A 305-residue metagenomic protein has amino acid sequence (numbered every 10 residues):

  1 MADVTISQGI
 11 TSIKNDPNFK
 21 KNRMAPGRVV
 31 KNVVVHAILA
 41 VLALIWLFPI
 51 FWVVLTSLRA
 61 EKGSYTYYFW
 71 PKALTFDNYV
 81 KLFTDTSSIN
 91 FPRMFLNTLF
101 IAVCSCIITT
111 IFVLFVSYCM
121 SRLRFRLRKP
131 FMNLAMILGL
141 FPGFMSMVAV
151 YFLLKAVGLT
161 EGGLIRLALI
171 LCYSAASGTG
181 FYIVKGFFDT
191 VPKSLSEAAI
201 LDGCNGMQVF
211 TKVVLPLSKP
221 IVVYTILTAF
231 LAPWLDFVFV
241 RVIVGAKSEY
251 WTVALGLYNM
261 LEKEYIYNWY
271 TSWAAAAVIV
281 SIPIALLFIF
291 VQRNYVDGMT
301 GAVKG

Functional and structural regions predicted by a protein language model:
M1-P26: Short, Lys/Arg-rich, polar N-terminal cytosolic tail immediately upstream of the first transmembrane signal-anchor
V4, G9-I13, K31-G305: A structural signal for multi-pass alpha-helical bundles of membrane permease subunits that mediate small-molecule
